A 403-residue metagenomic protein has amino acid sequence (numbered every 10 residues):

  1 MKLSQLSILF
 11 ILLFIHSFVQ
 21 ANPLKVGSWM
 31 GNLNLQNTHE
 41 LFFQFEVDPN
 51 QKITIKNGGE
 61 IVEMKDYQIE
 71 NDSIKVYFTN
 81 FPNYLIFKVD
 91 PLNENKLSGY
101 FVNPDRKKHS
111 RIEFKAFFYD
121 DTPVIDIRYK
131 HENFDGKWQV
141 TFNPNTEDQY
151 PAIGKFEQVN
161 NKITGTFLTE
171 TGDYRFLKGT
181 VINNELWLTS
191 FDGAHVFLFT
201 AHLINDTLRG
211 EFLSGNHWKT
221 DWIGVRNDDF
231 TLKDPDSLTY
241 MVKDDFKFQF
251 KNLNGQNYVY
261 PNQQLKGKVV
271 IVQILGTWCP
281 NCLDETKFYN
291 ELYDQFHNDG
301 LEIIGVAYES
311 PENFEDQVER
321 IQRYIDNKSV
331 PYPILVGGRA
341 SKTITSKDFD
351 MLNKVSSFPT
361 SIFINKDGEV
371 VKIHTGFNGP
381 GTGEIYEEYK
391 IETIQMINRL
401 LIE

Functional and structural regions predicted by a protein language model:
M1-S28: Bacterial Sec-dependent N-terminal signal peptides
V19-M30, F117-Q139, Q158, D236-V242: N-terminal helix-cap/turn-to-beta initiation motif at the start of protein domains
M30-D90, V124-I125, E132-T200: Central antiparallel beta-sheet cores of small beta-barrel/beta-sandwich binding domains
R226-N262: N-terminal "domain-start" segment that seeds a small globular fold
Y258-L283, Y289: Short active-site neighborhood of thiol/selenol oxidoreductases, capturing the structured segment around
D284-S329, S341-D348: Structural microenvironment flanking redox-active thiols in thiol-disulfide oxidoreductases
S329-P333, L352-I362: Structural micro-motif
S357-E403: Thiol-/selenol-based redox modules, centered on thioredoxin-like and closely related oxidoreductase domains
